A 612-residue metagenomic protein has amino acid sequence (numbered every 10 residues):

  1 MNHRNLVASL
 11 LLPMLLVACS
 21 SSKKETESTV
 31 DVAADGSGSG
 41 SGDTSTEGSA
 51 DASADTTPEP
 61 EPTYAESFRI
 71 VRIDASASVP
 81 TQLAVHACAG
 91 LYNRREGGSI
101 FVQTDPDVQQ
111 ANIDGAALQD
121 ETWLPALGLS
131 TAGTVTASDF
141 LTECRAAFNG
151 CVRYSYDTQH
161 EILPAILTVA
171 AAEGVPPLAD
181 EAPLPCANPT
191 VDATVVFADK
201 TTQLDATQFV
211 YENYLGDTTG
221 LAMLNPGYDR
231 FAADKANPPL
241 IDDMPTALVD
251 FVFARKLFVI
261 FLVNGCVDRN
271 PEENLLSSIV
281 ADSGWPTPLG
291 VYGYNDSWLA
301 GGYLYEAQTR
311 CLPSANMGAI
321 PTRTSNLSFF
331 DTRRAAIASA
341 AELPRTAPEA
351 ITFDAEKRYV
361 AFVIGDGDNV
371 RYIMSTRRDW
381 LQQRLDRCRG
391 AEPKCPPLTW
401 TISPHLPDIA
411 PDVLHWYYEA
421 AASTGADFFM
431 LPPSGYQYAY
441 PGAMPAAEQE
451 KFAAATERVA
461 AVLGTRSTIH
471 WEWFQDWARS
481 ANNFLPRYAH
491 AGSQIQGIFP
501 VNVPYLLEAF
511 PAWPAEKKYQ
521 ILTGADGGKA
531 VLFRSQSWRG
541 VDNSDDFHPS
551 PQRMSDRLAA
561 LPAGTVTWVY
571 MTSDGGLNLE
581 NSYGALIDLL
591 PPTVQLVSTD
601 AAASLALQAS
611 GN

Functional and structural regions predicted by a protein language model:
M1-N5: Positively charged n-region of N-terminal signal peptides that target proteins for export
A8-V17: Bacterial N-terminal signal peptides
A18-E61: Ser/Thr-rich, Pro/Gly/Ala-heavy low-complexity intrinsically disordered linkers and tails of secreted extracellular
P62-R334: Preference for solvent-exposed, low-hydrophobicity sequence contexts
V71-A84, Y92-N93, S99-Q119, W123-C144 (+10 more regions): Acidic-and-aromatic substrate-binding clefts and catalytic sites of carbohydrate-active enzymes
D282-V291, G365-L398, H405, L463 (+1 more regions): Catalytic grooves of carbohydrate-active enzymes
P321-Y418: Active-site beta->alpha N-cap acidic-glycine motif
P396, T401-R466: Substrate-binding cleft of extracellular glycoside hydrolase catalytic domains
